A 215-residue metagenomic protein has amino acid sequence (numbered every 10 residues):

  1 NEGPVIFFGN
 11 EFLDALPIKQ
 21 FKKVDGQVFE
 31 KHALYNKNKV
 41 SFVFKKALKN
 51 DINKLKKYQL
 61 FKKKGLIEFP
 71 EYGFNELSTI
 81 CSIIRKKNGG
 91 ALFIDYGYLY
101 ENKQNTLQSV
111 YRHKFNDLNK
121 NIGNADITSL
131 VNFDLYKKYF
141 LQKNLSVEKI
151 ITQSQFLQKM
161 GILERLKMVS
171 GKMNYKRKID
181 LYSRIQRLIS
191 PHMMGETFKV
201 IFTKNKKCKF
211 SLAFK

Functional and structural regions predicted by a protein language model:
N1-E2: S-adenosyl-L-methionine
V5-I6, G90: Structural motif
I6-N53, Q104-D117: A mobile, often basic/glycine-rich helix-loop segment that functions as the active-site lid/recognition loop
K54-K215: Long, Lys/Arg- and hydrophobic-enriched amphipathic alpha-helices
